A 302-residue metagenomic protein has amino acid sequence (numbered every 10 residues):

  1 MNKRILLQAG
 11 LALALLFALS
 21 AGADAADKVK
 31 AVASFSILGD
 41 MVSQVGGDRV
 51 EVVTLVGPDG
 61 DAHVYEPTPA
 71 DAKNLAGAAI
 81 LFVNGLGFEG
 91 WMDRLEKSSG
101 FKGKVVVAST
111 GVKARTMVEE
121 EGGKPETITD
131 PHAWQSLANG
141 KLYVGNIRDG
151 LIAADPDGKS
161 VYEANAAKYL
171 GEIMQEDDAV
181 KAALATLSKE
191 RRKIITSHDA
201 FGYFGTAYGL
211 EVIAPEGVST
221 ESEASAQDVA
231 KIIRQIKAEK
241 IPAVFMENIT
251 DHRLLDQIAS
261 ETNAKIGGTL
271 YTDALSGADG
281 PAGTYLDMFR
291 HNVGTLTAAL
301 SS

Functional and structural regions predicted by a protein language model:
M1-G10: Bacterial N-terminal signal peptides that target proteins for export
A9-A18: Bacterial N-terminal signal peptides
D24-S302: Extracytoplasmic metal-acquisition and chelation regions
